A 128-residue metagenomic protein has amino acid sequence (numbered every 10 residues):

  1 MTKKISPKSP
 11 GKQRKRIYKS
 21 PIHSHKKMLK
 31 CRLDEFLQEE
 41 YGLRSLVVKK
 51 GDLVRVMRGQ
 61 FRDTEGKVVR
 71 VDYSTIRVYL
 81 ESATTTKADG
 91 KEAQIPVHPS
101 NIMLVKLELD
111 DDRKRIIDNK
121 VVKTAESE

Functional and structural regions predicted by a protein language model:
M1-G11, K15, T86-E128: Intrinsically disordered, low-complexity, charged/polar segments
M1-K49, V122-E128: Intrinsically disordered, Lys/Arg-rich N-terminal extensions and targeting peptides of nucleic-acid-associated proteins
R44-V47, G59, P96: Residue-level "contact hotspot" at macromolecular interaction interfaces
M57-T64, T84: Short, charged beta-turn/beta-strand-edge "cap" motif at the junction between a beta-strand and an adjacent loop
D63-V71: Short beta-strand-centered aromatic/proline hotspots
V71-R77, L107-L109: Short, conserved beta-turn/loop elements at beta-strand boundaries and strand-helix junctions
T75-S82, E92: Short, solvent-exposed secondary-structure boundary/capping segments
